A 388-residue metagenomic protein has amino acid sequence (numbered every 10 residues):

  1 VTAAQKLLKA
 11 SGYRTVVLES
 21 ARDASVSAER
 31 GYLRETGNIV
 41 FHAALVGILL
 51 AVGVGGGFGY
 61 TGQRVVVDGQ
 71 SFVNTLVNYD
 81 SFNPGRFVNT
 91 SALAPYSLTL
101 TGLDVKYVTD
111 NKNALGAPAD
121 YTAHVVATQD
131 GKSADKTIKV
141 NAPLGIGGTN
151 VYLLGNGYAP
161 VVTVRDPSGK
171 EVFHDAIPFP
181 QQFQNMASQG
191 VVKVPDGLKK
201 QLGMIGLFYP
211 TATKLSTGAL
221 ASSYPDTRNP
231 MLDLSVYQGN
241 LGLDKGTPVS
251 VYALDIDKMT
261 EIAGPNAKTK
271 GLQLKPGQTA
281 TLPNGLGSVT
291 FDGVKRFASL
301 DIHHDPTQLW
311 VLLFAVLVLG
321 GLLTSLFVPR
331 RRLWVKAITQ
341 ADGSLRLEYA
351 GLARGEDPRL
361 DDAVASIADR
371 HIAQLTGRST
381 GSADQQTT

Functional and structural regions predicted by a protein language model:
V1-T388: Solvent-exposed, non-transmembrane regions of integral membrane proteins
